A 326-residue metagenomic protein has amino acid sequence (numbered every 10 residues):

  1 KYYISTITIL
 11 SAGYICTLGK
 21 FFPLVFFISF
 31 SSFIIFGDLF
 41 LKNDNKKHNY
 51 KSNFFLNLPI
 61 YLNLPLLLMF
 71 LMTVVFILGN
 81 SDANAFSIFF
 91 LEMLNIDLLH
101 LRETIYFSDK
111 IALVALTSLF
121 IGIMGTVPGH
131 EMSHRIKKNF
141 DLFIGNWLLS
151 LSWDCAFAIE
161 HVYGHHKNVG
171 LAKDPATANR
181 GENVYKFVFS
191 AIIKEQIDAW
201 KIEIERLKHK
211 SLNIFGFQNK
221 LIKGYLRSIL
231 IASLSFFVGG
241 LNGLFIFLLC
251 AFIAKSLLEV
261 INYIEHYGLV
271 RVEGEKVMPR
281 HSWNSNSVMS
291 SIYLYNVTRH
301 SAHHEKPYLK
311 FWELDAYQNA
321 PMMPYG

Functional and structural regions predicted by a protein language model:
K1-G13, K137-L221, N242, F247 (+1 more regions): Cytosolic/stromal cytosol-facing helical appendages immediately following the last transmembrane segment
K1-L41, F54-G79, F90-G122, G216-E259: Alpha-helical bilayer-embedded segments of polytopic membrane proteins, i.e., transmembrane/intramembrane helices
F36-K46, T126-V127, C155, L257-H266: Juxtamembrane membrane-interface segments at transmembrane alpha-helix termini
N45, T73-V74, Y308, E313: Bulky hydrophobic/aromatic packing residues
H48-I192: Intramembrane catalytic core of multi-pass membrane enzymes that act on lipidic substrates
